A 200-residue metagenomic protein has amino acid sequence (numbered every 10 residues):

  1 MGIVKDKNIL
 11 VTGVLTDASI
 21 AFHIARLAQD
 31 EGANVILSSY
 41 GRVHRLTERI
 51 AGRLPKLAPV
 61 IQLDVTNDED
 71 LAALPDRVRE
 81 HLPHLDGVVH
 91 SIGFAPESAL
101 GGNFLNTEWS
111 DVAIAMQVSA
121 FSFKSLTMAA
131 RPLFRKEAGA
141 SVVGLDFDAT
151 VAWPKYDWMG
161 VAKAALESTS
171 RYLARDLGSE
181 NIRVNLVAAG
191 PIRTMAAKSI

Functional and structural regions predicted by a protein language model:
G2-L37: Canonical Rossmann dinucleotide-binding motif of NAD(H)/NADP(H)-dependent dehydrogenases/reductases, specifically
N8, N34, H84, S141 (+1 more regions): Structural signature of beta-strand start/N-cap positions in the alpha/beta core of ABC transporter nucleotide-binding
V11, V89, V143, V184-V187 (+1 more regions): Hydrophobic structural elements of the Rossmann-like NAD(P)H-binding subdomain that define the short-chain
G13-I24, G93-S179, G190-T194: Catalytic loop of short-chain dehydrogenase/reductase
Y40-V43: Residues in the short beta-alpha loop(s) of Rossmann-like NAD(P)-binding domains
A51-E69: Rossmann-fold cofactor-recognition segment
T66-H81: Conserved Rossmann-fold cofactor-binding substructure of NAD(P)-dependent oxidoreductases
